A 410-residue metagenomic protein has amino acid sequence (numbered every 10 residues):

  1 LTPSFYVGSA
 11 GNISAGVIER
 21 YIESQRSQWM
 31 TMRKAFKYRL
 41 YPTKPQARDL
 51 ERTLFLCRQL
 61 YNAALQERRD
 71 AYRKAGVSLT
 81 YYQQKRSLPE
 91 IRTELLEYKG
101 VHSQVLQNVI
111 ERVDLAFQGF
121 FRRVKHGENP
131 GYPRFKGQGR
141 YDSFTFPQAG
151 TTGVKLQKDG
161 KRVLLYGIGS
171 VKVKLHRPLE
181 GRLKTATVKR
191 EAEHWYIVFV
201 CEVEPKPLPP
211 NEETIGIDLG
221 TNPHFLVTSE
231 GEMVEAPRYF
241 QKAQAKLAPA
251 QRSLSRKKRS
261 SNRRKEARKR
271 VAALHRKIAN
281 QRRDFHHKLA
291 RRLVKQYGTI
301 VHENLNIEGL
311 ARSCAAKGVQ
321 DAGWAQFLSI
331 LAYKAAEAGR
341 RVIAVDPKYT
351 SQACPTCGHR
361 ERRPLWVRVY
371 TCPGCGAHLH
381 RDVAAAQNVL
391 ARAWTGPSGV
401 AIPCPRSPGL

Functional and structural regions predicted by a protein language model:
L1-T31: Charge-rich, low-complexity N-terminal segments
M32-L410: Nucleic-acid substrate recognition interfaces
